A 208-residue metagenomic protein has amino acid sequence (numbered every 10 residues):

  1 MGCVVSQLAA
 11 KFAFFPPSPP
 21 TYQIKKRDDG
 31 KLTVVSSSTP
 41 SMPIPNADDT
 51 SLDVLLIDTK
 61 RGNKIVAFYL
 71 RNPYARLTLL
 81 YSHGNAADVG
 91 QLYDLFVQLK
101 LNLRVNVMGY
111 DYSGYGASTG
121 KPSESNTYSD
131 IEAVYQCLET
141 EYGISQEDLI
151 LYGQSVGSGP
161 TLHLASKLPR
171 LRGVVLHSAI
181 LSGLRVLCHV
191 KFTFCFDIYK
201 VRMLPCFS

Functional and structural regions predicted by a protein language model:
M1-P43: N-terminal targeting or regulatory segments adjacent to alpha/beta-hydrolase or S9 domains
K26-Y74: N-terminal cap/lid segment of alpha/beta-hydrolase-fold proteins
K64, Y69-L103: Short, surface-exposed "cap/lid" segments of acyl-processing enzymes
K100-T119: Conserved alpha/beta-hydrolase
S113-N126, R185: Glycine-rich "HGGG/HGxG" loop immediately N-terminal to the catalytic nucleophile of the alpha/beta-hydrolase
K121-I144, H163: Alpha/beta-hydrolase active-site loop
G143-S155: Alpha/beta-hydrolase fold nucleophile elbow
S158-S208: Hydrolase active-site cap/lid region
